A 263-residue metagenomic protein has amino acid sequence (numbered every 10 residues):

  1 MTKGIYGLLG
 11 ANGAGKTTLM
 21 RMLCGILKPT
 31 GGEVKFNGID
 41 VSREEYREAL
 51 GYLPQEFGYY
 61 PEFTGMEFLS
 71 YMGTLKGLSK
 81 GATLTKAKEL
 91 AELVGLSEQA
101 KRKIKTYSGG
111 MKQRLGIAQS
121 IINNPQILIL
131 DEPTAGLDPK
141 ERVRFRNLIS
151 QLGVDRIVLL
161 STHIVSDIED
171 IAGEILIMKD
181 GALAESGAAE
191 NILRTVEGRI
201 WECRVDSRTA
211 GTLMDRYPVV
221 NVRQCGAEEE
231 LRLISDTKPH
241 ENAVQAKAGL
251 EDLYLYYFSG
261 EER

Functional and structural regions predicted by a protein language model:
M1, G32-Y46: Conserved ABC transporter NBD signature motif
C24: Helix-to-loop junction immediately C-terminal to a conserved catalytic motif
S70, T74, G81-Q99: Conserved ABC ATPase "signature" region
K103-Y107: Conserved ABC ATPase signature
L128-E132: Catalytic Walker B motif of ABC-type/P-loop ATPase nucleotide-binding domains
R144-R232: ABC transporter nucleotide-binding domain
